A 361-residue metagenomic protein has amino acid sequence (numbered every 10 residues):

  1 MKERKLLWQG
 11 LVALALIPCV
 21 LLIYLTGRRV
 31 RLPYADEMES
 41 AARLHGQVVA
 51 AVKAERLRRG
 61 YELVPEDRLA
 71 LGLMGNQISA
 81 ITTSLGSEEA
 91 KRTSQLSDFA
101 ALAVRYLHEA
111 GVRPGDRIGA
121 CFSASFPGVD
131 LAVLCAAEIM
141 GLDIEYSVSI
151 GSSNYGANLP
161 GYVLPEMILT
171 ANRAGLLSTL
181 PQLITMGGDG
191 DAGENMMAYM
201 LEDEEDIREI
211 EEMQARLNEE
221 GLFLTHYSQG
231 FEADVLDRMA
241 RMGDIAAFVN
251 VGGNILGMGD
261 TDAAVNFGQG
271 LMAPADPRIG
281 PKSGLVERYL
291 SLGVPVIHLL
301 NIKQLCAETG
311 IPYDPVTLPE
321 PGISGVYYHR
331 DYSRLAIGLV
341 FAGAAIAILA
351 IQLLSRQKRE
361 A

Functional and structural regions predicted by a protein language model:
Q9-T26, G343-I346: Hydrophobic membrane-insertion alpha-helices, especially the h-region of bacterial N-terminal signal peptides
C19-Y34, I351-Q357: Membrane-interface motif at the C-terminal end of an N-terminal transmembrane signal
E39-L96: N-terminal, Lys/Arg-enriched amphipathic/low-complexity engagement segments that precede the first folded domain
I81-D98, E212-H226: Acidic/glycine-enriched edge-of-secondary-structure segments
D98, V104-A110, P114-V163: Membrane-embedded segments
V129-A136, G259-F267: Short Gly/Thr/Asp-enriched flexible loops that form oxyanion-binding sites at enzyme active sites
Y162-F248: A substrate-binding/cap region within the structured catalytic cores of diverse enzymes
A247, N254, T261-A361: C-terminal functional extensions of proteins
